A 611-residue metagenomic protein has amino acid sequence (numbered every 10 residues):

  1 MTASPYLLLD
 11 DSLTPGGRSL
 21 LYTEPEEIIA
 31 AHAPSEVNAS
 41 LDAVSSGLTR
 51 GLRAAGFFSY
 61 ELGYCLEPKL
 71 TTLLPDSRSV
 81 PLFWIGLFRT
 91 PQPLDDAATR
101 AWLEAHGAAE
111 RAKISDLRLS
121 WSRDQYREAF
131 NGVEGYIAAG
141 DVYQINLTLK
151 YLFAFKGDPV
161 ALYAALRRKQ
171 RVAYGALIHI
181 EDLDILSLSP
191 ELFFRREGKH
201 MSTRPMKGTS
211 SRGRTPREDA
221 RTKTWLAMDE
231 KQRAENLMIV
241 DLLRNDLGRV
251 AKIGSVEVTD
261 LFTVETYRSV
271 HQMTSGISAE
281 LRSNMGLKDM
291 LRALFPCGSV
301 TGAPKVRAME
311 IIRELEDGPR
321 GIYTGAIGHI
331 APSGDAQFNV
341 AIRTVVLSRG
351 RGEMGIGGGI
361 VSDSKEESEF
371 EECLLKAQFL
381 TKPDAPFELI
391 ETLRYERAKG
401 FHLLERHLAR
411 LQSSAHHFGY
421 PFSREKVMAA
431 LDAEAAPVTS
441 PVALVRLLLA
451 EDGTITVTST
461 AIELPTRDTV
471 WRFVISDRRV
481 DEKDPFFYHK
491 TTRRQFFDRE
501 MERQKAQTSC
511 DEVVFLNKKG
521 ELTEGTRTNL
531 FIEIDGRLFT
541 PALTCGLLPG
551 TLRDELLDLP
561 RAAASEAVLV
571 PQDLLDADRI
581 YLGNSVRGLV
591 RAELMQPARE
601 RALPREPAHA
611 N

Functional and structural regions predicted by a protein language model:
M1-T392, F515-N517: Extended alpha-helical targeting/anchoring segments, especially N-terminal organellar/secretory targeting helices
V340, I356, K365-S368, E372-L444 (+1 more regions): Helix-start/capping segments and mature chain N-termini
